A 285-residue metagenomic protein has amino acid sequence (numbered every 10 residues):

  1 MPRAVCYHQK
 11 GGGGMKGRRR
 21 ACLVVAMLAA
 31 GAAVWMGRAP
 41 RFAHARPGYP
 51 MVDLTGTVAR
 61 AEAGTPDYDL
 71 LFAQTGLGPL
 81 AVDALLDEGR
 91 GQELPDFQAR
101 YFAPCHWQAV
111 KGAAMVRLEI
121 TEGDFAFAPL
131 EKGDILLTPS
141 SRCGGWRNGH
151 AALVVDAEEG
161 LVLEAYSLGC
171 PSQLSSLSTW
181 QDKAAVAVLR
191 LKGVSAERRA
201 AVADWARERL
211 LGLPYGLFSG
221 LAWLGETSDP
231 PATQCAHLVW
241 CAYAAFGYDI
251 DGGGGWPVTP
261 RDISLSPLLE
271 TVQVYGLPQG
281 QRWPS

Functional and structural regions predicted by a protein language model:
C6-K10, M15-S285: Cysteine-nucleophile amide-bond enzymes
